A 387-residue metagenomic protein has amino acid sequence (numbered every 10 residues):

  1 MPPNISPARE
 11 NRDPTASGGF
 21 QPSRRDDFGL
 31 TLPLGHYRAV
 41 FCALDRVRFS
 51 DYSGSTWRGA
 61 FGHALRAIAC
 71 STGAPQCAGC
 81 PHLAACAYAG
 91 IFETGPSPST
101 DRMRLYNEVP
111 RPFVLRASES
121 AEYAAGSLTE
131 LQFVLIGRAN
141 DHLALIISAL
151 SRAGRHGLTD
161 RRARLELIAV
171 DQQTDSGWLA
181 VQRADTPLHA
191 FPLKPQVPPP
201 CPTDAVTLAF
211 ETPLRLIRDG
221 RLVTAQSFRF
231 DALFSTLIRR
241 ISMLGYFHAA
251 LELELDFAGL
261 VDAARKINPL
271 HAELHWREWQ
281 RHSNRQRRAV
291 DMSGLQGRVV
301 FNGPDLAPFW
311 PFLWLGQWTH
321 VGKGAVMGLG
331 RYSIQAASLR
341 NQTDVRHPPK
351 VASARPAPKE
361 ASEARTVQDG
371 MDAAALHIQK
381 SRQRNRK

Functional and structural regions predicted by a protein language model:
M1-K387: RNA-interacting cores
